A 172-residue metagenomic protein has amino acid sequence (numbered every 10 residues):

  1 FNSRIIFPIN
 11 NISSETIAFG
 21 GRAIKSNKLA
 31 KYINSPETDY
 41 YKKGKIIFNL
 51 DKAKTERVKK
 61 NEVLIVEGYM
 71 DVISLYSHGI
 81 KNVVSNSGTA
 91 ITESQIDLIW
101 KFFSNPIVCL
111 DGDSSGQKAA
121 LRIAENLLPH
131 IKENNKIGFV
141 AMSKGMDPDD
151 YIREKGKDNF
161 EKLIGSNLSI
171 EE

Functional and structural regions predicted by a protein language model:
F1-F102, A119-A120: Phosphate-handling DNA/RNA-contact segment within nucleic-acid enzymes
T38-K45, S87, I91, D111-S115 (+4 more regions): Catalytic cores of large soluble enzymes that bind and process phosphate-bearing ligands
I47, E93, W100, G116-A124 (+3 more regions): Amphipathic alpha-helical transducer elements in NTP-driven molecular machines
V63-I65, F103-A120, G138-A141: Acidic beta-strand-to-loop metal/phosphate-binding motif
Y69-M70, I80, K132-N134, V140-M142: Alpha-helical interaction elements
G79-V83, I123-L127, E154-D158: Short secondary-structure boundary/capping segments
L98, N126-E133: Arginine/glycine-rich "motif VI" loop of SF2 helicases in the C-terminal RecA-like domain
N134-E172: C-terminal or mid-to-C-terminal helical accessory/interaction module adjacent to the motor/catalytic core
